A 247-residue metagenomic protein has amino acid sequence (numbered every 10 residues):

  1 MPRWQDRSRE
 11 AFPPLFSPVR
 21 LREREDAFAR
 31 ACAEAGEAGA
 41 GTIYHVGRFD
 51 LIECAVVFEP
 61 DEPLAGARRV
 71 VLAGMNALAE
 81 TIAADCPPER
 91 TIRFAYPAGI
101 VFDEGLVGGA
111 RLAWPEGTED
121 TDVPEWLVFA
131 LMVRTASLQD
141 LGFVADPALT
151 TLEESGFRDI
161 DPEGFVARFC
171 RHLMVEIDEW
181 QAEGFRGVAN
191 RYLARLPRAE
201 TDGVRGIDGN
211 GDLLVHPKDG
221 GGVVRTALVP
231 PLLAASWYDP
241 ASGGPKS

Functional and structural regions predicted by a protein language model:
M1-P87, L106-V107, A113, I207-N210 (+1 more regions): N-terminal lobe of the biotin/lipoate ligase/transferase fold
F58-L64, E116, V133-S137, S155-D159: A generic structural motif
A67, V71-L72, A79, R93-Y96 (+1 more regions): Hydrophobic alpha-helical segments that drive targeting, anchoring, or assembly
C86-D122, M132: Acidic (Asp/Glu) carboxylate-rich active-site/surface patches
I100, G211-K218: Short polybasic amphipathic segments
D120-S155: Short, acidic (Asp/Glu-rich) active-site segment that either coordinates a divalent metal cofactor
F157-G209, K246: Conserved, helical-rich catalytic subdomain that frames metal- and/or nucleotide-binding sites in enzyme alpha/beta
G221-L233: A short macromolecule-binding patch
